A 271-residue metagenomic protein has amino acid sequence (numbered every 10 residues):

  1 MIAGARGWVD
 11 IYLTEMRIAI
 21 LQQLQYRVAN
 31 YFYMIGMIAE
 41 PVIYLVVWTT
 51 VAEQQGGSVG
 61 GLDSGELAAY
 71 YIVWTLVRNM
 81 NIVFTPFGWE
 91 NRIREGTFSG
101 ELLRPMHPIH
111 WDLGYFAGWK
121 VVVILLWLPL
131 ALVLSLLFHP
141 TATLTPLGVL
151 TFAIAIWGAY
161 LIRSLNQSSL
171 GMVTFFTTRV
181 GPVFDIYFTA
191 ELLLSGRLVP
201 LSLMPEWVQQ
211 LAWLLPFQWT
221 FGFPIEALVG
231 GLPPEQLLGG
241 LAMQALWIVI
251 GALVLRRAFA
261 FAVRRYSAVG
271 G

Functional and structural regions predicted by a protein language model:
M1-G271: Hydrophobic transmembrane alpha-helices and immediately adjacent juxtamembrane helices of multi-pass inner-membrane
